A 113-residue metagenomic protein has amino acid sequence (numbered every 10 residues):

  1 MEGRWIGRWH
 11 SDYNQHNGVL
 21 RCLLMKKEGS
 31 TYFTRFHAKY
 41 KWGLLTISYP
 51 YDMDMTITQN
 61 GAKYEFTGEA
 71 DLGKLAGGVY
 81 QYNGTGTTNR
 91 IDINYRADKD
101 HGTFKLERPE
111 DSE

Functional and structural regions predicted by a protein language model:
M1-E113: Central antiparallel beta-sheet cores of small beta-barrel/beta-sandwich binding domains
